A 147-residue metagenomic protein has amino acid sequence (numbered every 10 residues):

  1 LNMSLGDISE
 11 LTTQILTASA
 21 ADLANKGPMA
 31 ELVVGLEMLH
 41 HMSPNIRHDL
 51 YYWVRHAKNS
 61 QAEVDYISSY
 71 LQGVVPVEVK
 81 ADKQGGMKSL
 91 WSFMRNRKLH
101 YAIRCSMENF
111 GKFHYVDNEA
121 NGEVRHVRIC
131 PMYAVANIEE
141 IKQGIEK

Functional and structural regions predicted by a protein language model:
L1-K147: A cross-kingdom feature that marks ATP-driven nucleic-acid transaction machinery
